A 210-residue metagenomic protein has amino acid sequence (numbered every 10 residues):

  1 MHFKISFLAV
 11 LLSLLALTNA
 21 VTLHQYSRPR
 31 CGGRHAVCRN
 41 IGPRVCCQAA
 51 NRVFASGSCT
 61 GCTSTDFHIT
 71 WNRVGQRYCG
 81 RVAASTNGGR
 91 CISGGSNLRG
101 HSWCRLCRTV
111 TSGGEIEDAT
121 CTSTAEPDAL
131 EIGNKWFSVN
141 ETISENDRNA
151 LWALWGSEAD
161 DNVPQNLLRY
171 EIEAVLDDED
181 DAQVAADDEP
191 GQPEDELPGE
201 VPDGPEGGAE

Functional and structural regions predicted by a protein language model:
M1-T22: Fungal secretory targeting signals
N19-E210: Compact beta-sheet-dominated domain cores in extracellular/mature segments
